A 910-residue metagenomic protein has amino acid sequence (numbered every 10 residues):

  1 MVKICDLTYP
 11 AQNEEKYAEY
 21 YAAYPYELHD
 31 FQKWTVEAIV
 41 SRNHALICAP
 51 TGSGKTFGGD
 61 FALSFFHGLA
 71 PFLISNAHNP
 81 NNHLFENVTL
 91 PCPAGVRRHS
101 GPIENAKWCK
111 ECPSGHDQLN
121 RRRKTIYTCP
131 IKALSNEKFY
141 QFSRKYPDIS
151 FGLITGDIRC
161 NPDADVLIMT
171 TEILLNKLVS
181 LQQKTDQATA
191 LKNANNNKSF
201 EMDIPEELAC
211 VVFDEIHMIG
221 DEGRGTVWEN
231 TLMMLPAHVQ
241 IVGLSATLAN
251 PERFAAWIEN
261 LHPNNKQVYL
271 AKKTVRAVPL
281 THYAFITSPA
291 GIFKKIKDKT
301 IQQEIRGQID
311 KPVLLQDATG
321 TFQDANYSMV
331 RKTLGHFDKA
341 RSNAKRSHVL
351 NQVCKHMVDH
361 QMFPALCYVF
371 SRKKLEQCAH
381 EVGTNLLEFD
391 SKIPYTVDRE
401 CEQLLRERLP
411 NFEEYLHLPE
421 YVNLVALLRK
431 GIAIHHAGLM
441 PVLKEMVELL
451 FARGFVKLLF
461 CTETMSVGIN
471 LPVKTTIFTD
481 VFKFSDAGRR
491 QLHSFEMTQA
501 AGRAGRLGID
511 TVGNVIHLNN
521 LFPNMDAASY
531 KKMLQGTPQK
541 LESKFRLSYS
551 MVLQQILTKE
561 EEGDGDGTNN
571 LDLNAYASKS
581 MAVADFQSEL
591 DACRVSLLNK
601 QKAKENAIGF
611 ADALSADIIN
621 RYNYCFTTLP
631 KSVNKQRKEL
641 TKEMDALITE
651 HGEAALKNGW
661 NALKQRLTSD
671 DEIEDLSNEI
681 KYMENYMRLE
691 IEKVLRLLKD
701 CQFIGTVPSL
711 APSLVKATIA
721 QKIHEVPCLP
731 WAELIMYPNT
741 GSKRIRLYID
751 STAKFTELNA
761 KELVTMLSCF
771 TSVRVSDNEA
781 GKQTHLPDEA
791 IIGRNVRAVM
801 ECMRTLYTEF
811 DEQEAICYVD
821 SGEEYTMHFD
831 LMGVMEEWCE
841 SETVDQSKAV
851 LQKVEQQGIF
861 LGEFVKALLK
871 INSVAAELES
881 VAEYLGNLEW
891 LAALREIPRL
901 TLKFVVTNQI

Functional and structural regions predicted by a protein language model:
M1-E37, S41-A45, F72, F85-V88 (+6 more regions): Helicase-associated low-complexity/disordered flanking segments
H29-S75, L84-G95, G101, N105-N250 (+5 more regions): Conserved P-loop/Walker A NTP-binding site and adjacent catalytic elements of P-loop NTPases
P91, I103, K107-H116, R121-K124 (+11 more regions): Conserved C-terminal RecA-like helicase domain
D163-V179, K430-P441, F451-N470: Conserved two-lobed SF2 helicase motor
I173-L175, I216-G220, A433, S466 (+2 more regions): Catalytic acidic motif of RecA-like/P-loop NTPases
Q240, T247-L248, E252-A256, N265-E376: Conserved interdomain linker/interface between the two RecA-like ATPase lobes of SF2 helicase motors
R429, A433, G438-P441, L449-V456 (+1 more regions): Non-catalytic terminal extensions of ATP-dependent helicases
T475-F478, F482-F484, Q491-S529: Conserved segment of the helicase C-terminal RecA-like domain
